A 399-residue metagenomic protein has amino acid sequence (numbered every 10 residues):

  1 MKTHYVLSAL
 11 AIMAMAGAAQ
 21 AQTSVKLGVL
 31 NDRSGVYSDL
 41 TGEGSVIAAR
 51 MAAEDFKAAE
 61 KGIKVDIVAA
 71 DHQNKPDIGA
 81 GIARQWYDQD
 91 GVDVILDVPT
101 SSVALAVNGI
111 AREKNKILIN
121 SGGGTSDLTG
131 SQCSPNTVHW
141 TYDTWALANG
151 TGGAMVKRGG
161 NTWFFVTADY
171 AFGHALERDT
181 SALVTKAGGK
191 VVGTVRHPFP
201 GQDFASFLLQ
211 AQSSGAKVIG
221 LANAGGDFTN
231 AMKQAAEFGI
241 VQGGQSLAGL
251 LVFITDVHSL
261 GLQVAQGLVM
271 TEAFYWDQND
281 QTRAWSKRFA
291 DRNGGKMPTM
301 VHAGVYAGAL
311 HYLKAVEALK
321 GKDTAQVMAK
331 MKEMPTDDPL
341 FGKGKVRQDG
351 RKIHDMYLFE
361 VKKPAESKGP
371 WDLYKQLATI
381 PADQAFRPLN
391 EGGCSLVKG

Functional and structural regions predicted by a protein language model:
M1-Q20: Gram-negative bacterial Sec-dependent N-terminal signal peptides
V25, P335, P339-G399: Solvent-exposed, acidic/polar segments of extracytosolic/periplasmic ligand-binding ectodomains
G28-R50, A70-D77, P99-T100, V166-H174 (+1 more regions): Extracytoplasmic "Venus flytrap"
D39-S45, D55-S131, W140, H197-F204 (+1 more regions): Beta-alpha junction/loop-to-helix N-cap segments that form part of ligand/metal-binding clefts
H72, I119, S126, F199-P200 (+3 more regions): Venus flytrap/periplasmic-binding-protein-like
G81, S126-D127, S134-F238, F274-A284: Extracellular/periplasmic Venus flytrap/periplasmic-binding protein
W86, D90-P99, I119-S121, T162-T167 (+4 more regions): Periplasmic-binding protein-like
M232-G308, E317-K320, A365, D372-K398: Extracellular/periplasmic periplasmic-binding protein-like sensory domains
